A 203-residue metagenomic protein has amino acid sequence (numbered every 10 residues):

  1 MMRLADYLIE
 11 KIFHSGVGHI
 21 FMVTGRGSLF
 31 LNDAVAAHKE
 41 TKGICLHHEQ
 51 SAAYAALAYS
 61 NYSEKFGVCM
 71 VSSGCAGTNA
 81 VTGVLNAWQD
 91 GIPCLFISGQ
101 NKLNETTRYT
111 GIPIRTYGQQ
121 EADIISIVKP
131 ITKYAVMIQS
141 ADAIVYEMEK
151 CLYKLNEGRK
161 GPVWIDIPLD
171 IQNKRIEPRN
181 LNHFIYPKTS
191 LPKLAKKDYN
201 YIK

Functional and structural regions predicted by a protein language model:
M1-K203: N-terminal alpha/beta PP-like core and its mobile active-site loop of ThDP/TPP-dependent enzymes
